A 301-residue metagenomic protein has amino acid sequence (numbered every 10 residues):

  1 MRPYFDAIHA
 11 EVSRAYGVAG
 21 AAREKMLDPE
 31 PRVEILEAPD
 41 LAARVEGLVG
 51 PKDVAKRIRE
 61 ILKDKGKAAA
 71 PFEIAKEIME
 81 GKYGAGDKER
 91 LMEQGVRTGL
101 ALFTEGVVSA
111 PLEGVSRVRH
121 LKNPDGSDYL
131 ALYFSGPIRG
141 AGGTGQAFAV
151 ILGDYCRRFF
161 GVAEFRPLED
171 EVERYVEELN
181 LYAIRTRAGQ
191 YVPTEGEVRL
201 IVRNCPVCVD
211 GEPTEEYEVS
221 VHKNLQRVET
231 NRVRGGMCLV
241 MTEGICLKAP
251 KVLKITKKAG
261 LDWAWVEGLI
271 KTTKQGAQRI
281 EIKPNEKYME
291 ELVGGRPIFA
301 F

Functional and structural regions predicted by a protein language model:
M1-F301: Extended, Lys/Arg-rich, non-catalytic nucleic-acid recognition/anchoring regions of very large nucleic-acid-interacting
